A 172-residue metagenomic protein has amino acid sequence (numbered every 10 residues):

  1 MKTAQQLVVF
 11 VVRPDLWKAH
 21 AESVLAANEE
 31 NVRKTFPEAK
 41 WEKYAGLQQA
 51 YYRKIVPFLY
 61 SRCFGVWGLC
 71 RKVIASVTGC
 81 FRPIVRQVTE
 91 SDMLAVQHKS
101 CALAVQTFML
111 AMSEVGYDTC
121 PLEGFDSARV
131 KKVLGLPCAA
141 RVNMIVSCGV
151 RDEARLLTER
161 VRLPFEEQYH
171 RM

Functional and structural regions predicted by a protein language model:
M1-M172: Acidic, surface-exposed loops and disordered segments
